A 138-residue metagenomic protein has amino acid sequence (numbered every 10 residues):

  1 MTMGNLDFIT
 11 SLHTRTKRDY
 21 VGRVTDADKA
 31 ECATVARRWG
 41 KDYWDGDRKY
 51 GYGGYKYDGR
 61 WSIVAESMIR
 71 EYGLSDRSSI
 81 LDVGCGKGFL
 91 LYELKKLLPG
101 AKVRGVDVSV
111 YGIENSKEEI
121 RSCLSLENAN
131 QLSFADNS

Functional and structural regions predicted by a protein language model:
M1-T34: N-terminal auxiliary segments of SAM/dcSAM-dependent transferases
R37-K41: Non-catalytic substrate-recognition/targeting regions of SAM-dependent transferases
G46-R60: Class I SAM-dependent methyltransferase Rossmann-like catalytic core, especially the SAM/SAH-binding loop
D58-S75: Conserved alpha-helix/loop element of class I SAM-dependent methyltransferases that forms part of the SAM/SAH-binding
S75-R77, G100: A general structural motif
R77-G86: Conserved class I S-adenosyl-L-methionine
F89-Q131: Class I SAM-dependent methyltransferase SAM/SAH-binding core
N130-S138: A short acidic, Gly/Pro-enriched loop at the edge of an enzyme's catalytic core that lines a small-molecule cofactor
